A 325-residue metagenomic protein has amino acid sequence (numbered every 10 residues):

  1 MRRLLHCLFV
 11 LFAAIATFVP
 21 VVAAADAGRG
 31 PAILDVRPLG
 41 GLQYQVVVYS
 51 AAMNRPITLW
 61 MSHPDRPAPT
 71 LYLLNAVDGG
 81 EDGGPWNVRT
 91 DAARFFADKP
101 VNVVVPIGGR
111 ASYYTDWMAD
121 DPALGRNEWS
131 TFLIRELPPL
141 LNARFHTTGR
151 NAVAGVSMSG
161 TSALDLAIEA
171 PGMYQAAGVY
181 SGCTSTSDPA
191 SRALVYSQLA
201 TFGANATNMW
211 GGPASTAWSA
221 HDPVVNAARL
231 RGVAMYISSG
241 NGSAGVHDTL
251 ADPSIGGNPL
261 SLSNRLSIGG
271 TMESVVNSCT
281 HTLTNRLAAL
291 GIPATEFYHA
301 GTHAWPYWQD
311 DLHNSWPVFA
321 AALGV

Functional and structural regions predicted by a protein language model:
M1-D26: Secretory targeting and sorting signals
A24-V325: Non-catalytic cap/lid and distal C-terminal segments of serine-dependent acyl enzymes
